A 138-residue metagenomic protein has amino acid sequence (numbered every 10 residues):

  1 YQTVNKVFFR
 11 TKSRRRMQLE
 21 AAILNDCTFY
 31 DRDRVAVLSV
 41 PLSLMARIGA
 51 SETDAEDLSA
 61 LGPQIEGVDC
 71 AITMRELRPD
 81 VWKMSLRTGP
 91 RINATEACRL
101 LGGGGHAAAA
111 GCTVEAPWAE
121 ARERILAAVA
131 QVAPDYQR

Functional and structural regions predicted by a protein language model:
Y1-R138: Hydrophobic helix-and-loop "lid/oligomerization" segment in the mid-to-C-terminal part of catalytic domains
